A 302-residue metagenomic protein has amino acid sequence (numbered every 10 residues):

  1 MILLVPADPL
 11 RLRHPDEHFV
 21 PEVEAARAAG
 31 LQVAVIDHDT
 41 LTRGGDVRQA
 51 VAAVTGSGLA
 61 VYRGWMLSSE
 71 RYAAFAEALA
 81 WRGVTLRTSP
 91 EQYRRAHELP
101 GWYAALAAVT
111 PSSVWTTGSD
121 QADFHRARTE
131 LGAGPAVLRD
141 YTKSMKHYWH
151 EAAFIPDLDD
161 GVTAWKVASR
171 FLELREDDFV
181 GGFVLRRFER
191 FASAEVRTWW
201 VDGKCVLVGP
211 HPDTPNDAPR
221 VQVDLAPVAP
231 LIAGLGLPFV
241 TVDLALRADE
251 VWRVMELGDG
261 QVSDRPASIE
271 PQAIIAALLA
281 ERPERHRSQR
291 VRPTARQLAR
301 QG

Functional and structural regions predicted by a protein language model:
M1-L12, D16, A53-T55, L79-G83 (+6 more regions): Active-site nucleotide/adenylate-binding loops and adjacent lid/helix of ATP-dependent enzymes
M1-T85, A122-D123: ATP-binding N-terminal substructure of ATP-dependent carboxylate-amine bond-forming enzymes
V35-D37, T88, W115, L244: A structural preference for short, hydrophobic beta-strand core positions in alpha/beta folds
D39, W65, Y141, F188-E189 (+3 more regions): Anionic group-transfer/hydrolysis microenvironments
S69-E70, A74, A192-V196, F239-V240: Short, surface-exposed coil-to-beta transition loops
R71-A73, H147-Y148, P210, P266: Short glycine-/acidic-enriched loop or helix-start segments at secondary-structure transitions that form or flank
L172-R186, W200, V206-V254, G258 (+1 more regions): A long amphipathic alpha-helix within ATP-dependent nucleotide-binding catalytic cores
